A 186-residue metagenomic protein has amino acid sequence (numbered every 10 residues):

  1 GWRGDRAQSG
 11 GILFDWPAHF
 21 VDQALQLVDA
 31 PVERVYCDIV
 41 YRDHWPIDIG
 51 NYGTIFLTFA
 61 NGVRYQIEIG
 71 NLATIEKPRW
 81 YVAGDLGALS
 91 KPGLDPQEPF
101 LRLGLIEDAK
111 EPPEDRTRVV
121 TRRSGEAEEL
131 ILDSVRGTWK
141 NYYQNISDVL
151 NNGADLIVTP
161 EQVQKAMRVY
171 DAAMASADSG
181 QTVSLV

Functional and structural regions predicted by a protein language model:
G1-P46, G180: Predominantly a Rossmann-like dinucleotide-binding segment in NAD(P)-dependent oxidoreductases
D15, G137, V158-E161: Residue-level signal for the nucleotide or nucleotide-sugar donor/cofactor binding architecture
F20-V21, R116, W139-Q144, Y170: A general structural signal for well-ordered alpha-helical segments in protein cores
V21, I49-G53, P160, M167-Y170: Conserved glycosyltransferase catalytic-site signature
V35-D38, E68, V186: Solvent-exposed beta-strand sheet faces enriched in polar/charged residues
W45-I49, A60-N141: NAD(P)-dinucleotide binding in Rossmann-like oxidoreductases
I55-L57: Short beta-strand scaffold segments in enzyme catalytic cores
A60, L105-E107, I131, N145-V186: C-terminal helix-rich "cap/oligomerization" subdomain common to oxidoreductases
